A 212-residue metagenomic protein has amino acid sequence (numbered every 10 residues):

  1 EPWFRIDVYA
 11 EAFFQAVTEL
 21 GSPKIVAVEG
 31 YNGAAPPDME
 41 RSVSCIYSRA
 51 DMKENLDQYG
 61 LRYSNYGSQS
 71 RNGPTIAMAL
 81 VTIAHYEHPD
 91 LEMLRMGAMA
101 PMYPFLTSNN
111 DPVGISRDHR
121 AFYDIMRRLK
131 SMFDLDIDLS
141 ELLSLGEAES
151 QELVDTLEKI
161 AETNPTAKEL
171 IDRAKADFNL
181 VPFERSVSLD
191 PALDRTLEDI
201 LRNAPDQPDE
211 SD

Functional and structural regions predicted by a protein language model:
E1-K24, N32-D212: Accessory terminal and edge-of-domain segments that mediate assembly/interaction and cofactor placement around
